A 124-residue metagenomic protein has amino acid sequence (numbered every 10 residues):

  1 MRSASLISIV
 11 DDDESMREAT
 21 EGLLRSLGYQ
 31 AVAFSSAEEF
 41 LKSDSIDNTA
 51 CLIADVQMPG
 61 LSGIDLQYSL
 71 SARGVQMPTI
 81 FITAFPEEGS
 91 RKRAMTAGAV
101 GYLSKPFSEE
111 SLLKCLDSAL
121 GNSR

Functional and structural regions predicted by a protein language model:
E14-V32, A119: Two-component/phosphorelay signaling modules centered on CheY-like receiver
A33-C51: Acidic, metal-coordinating helix/loop segments flanking the phosphotransfer/catalytic sites of two-component signaling
S35-S36, S62-D65: Acidic catalytic/metal-coordinating carboxylates
L52-D55, T83: Active-site residues of response regulator receiver
M58: Receiver (REC) domain active-site loop signature in two-component systems and cognate sites in sensor histidine kinases
D65, P86-G101: Alpha4 helix (beta4-alpha4-beta5 surface) of REC/receiver domains from two-component response regulators
Q76-P86: A short, hydrophobic beta-strand element within the central beta-sheet of small alpha/beta folds
G89, F107-D117: C-terminal output helix
